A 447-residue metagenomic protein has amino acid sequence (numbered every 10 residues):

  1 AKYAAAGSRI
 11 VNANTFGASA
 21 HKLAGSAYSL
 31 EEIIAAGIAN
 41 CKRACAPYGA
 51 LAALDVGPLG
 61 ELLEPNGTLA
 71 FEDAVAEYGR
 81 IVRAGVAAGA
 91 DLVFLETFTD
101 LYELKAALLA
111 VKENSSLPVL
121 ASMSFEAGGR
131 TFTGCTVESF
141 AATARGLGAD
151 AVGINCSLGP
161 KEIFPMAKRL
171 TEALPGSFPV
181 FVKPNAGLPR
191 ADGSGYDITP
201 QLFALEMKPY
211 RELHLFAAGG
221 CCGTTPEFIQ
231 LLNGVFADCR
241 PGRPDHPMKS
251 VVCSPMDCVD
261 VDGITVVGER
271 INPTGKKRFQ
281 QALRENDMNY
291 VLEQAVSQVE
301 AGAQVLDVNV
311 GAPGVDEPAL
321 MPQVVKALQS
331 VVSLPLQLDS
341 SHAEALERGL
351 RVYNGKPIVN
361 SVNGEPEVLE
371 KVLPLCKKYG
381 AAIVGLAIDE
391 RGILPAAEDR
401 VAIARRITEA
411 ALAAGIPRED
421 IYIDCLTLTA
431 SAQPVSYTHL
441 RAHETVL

Functional and structural regions predicted by a protein language model:
A1, E61-E77, S124-C135, P189-L202 (+2 more regions): Active-site mouth loops of central-metabolism enzymes
Y3, C41, V93, V152 (+4 more regions): Conserved, mostly hydrophobic/aromatic
I10-E31, A90-K105, A303-V332, A430-A432: Glycine-rich, proline-tolerant flexible connector loops at the mouths of alpha/beta enzymes
Y28-Y48, K105-A121, L170-P184, L232-P241 (+3 more regions): Alpha-helix-loop-beta-strand connector modules within alpha/beta enzyme cores
T99-K112, G159-T171, T225-Q230, V315-M321 (+2 more regions): Active-site-adjacent beta->alpha loops and helix N-cap segments on the catalytic face of soluble alpha/beta enzymes
G128, F132-C135, F140-A141, R145-F216 (+5 more regions): Catalytic-face loop-and-helix region of soluble metabolic enzyme cores
T224-P255: Terminal amphipathic helices with adjacent charged low-complexity linkers/tails
H439-A442, V446-L447: Single conserved hydrophobic/aromatic residue that forms the stacking wall/gate of nucleotide- or nucleobase-binding
